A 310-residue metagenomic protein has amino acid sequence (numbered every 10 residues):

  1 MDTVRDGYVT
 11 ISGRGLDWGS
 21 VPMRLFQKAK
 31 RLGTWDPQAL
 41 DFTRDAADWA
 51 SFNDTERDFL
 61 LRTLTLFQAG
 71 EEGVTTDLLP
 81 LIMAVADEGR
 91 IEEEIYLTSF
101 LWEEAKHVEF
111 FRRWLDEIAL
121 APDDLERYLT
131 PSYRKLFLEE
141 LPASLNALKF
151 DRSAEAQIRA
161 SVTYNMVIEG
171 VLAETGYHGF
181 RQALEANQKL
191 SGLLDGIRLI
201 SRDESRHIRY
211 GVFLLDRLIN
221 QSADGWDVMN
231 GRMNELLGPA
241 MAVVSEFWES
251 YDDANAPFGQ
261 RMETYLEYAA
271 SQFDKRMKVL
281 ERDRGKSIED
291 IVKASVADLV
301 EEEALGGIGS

Functional and structural regions predicted by a protein language model:
M1-I95, E117-A160, I219-S310: Terminal targeting/low-complexity segments that flank the catalytic cores of oxidoreductases
T65, A69-E72, L101-E109, M166 (+5 more regions): Generic structural signal for well-ordered, non-transmembrane alpha-helical segments in soluble/cytosolic regions
G70, D77, L81, W114 (+2 more regions): Generic, well-ordered alpha-helical scaffold segments in large soluble proteins
E94-T98, L194: Conserved HATPase_c
K106-E109, R113-R202: Active-site-proximal alpha-helical scaffolds that flank and shape metal-associated catalytic sites
E174, H178-N255: Long, repeat-rich segments with strong aromatic
